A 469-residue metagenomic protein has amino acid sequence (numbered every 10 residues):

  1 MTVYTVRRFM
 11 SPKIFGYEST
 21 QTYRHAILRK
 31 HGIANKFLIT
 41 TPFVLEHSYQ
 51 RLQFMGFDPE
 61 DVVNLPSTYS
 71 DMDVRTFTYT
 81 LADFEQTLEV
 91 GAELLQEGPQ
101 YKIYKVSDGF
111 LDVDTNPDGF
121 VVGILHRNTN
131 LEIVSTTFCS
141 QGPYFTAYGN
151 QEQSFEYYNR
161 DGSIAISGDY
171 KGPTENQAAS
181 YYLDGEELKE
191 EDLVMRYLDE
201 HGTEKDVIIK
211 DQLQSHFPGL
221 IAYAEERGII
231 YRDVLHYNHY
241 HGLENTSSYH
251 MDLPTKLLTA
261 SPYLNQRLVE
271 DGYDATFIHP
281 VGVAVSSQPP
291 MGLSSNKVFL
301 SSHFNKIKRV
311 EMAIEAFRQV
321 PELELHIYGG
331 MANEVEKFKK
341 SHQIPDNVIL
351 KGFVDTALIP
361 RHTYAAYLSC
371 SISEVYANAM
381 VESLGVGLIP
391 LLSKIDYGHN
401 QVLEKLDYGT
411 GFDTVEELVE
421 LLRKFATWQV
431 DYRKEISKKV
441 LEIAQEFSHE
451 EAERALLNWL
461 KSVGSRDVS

Functional and structural regions predicted by a protein language model:
I230-D233, Y237-H241, S248, D252-Q288: Donor nucleotide-sugar binding/catalytic pocket of nucleotide-sugar-dependent glycosyltransferases
P290-K308, I314-R318: Conserved donor-binding/catalytic core segment of Leloir-type glycosyltransferases
E336-V354: Nucleotide-activated donor-binding/catalytic signature segment of Leloir-type glycosyltransferases, i.e., the conserved
S371-I372: Aromatic "clamp/platform" in nucleotide-sugar-dependent glycosyltransferases that forms part of the donor/acceptor
I389-S393: Short hydrophobic beta-strand element within catalytic cores of glycosyltransferases and related nucleotide-activated
I395-L406, G411: Short acidic/histidine- and often glycine-rich active-site loop of Leloir-type glycosyltransferases that engages
L406-E416, R423-V430: Conserved acidic donor-binding segment of nucleotide-sugar-dependent glycosyltransferases
V430-S462: A charged, aromatic-enriched C-terminal amphipathic alpha-helix characteristic of glycosyltransferases across folds
